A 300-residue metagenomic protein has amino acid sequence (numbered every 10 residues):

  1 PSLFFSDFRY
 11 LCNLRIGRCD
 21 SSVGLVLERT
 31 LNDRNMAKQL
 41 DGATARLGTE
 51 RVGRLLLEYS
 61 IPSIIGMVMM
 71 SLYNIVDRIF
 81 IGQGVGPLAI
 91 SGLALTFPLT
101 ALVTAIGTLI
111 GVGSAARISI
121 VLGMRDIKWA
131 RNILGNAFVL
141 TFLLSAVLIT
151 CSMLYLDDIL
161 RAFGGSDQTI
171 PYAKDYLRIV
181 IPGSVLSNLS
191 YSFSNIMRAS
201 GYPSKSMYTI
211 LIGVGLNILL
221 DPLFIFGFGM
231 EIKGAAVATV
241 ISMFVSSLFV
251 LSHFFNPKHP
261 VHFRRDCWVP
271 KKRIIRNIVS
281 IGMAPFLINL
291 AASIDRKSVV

Functional and structural regions predicted by a protein language model:
L3-S60, I118-G183, G229-G282: Short alpha-helical transmembrane segments in multi-pass integral membrane proteins
Y59, S63-M67, A101, T141 (+4 more regions): Residue-level signature of transmembrane alpha-helical cores of multipass secondary-active transporters and flippases
P62-Q83, R296: Extracytoplasmic
I75, G84-P87, V121-M124, A199-S200 (+1 more regions): Helix-loop interface residues and adjacent transmembrane-helix termini in multi-pass membrane transporters, primarily
I81-A101, D167-Y172, I232-K233, I274-I281 (+1 more regions): Interfacial/gating helices of multi-pass transporter permease domains
I90-T150, S187-S206, K297-V300: Small-residue-rich hydrophobic transmembrane alpha-helices
L102-A105, I149, N217-P222, S247-L251: Hydrophobic transmembrane alpha-helices of multi-pass small-molecule transporters
T141, I196-L219, A236-V240: Alpha-helical transmembrane segments of multi-pass membrane transporters/permeases
